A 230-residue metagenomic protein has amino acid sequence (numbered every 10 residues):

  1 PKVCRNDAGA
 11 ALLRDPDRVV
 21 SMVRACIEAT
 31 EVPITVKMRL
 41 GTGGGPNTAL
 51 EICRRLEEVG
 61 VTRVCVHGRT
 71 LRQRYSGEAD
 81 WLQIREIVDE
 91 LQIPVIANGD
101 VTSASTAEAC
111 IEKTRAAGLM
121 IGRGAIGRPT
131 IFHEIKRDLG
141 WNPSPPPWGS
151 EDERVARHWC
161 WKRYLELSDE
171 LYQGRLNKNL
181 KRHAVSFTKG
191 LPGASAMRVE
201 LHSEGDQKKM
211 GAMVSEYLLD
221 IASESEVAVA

Functional and structural regions predicted by a protein language model:
P1, I34, M38-G44, G68-R72 (+2 more regions): Active-site-proximal loop/turn and secondary-structure-junction residues that shape catalytic pockets, frequently
P1-E57: Active-site entrance/lid segments in N-terminal catalytic domains of soluble metabolic enzymes
P1-V19, R69-W81, P143-P147: Glycine-rich tight-turn/loop motif centered on a GG-T
D7-A8, V36-M38, G68-T70, Q92-I93 (+1 more regions): A short, structure-level motif marking secondary-structure boundaries and short turns
A11-P16, V66, R128, D206: Short, solvent-exposed helix-helix connector turns and helix-capping sites enriched in acidic/polar residues
S21, A29-E31, G45-R63, Y75 (+3 more regions): Alpha/beta catalytic cores of nucleotide-metabolism and tRNA/nucleoside-modifying enzymes
